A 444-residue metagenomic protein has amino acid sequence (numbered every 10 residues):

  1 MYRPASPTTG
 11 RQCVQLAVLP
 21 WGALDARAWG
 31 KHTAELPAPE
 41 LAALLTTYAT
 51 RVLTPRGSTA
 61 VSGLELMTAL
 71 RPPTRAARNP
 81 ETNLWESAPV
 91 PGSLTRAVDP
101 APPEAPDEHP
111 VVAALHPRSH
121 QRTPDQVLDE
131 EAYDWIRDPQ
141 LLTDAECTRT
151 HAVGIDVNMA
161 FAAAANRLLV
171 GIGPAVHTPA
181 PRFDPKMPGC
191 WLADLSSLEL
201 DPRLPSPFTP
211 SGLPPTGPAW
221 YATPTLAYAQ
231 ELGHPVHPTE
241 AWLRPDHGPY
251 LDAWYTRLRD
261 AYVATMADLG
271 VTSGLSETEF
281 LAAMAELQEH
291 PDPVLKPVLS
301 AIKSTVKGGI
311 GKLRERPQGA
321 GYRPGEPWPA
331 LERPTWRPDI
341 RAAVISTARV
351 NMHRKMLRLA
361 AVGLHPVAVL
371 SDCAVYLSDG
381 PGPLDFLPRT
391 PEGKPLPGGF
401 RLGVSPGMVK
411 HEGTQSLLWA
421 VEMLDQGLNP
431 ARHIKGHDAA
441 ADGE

Functional and structural regions predicted by a protein language model:
M1-E444: Conserved acidic
